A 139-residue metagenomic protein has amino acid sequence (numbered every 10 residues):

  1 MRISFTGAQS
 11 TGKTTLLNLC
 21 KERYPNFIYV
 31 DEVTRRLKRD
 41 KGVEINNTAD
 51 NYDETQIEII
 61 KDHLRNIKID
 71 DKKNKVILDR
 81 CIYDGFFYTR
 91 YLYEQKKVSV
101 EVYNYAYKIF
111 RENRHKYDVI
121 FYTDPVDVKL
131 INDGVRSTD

Functional and structural regions predicted by a protein language model:
F5: Hydrophobic anchor at the beta1->P-loop junction of P-loop NTPases
Q9: The conserved Walker
K13: Conserved lysine of the Walker
L16, C20: Hydrophobic positions on the alpha1 helix immediately C-terminal to the Walker A/P-loop
K21-L64: Conserved substrate/cofactor phosphate-moiety recognition/catalytic segment in nucleotide-dependent phosphotransferases
E32, D79-I82, F121-D127: Short loop/turn segments at strand-loop or loop-helix junctions that form parts of catalytic or ligand-binding pockets
T55-Q56, D62-V98: A basic- and aromatic-enriched beta-loop-alpha substructure that forms the phosphate/nucleotide- and DNA/RNA-contacting
L92-D139: A glycine- and Lys/Arg-enriched "phosphate-lid" helix/loop adjacent to the NTP-binding pocket of small-molecule kinases
